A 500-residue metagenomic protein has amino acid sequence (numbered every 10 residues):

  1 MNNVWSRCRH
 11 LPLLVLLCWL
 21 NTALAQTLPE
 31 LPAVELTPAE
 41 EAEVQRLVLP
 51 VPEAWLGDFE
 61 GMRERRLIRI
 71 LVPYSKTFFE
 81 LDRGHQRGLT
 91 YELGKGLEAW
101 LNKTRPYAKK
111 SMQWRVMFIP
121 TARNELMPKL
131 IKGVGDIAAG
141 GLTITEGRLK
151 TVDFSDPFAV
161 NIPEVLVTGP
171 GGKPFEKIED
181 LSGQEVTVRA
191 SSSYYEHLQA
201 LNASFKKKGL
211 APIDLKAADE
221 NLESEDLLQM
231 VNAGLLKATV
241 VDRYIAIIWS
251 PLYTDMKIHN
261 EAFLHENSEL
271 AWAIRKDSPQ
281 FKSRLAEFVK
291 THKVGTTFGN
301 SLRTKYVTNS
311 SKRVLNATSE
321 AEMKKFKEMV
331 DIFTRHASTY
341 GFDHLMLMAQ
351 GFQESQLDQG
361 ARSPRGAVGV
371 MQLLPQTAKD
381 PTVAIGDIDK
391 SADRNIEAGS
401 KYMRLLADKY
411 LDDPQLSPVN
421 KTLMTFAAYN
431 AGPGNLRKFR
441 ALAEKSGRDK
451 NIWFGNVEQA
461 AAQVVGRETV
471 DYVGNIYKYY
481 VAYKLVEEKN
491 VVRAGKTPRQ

Functional and structural regions predicted by a protein language model:
L28-I144, L149-K150, A217-N221, L285: Extracytoplasmic small-molecule ligand-binding "clamshell" domains of the periplasmic binding protein/Venus flytrap
L28-M62, G88-W100, V167-Y195, R243 (+3 more regions): Extended ligand-binding regions for polar small-molecule ligands
T37, P73-K76, T151, D156-G172 (+3 more regions): Periplasmic-binding protein-like
R69-F78, G84-R105, N161-L222, E320-I332 (+1 more regions): Bilobed "Venus flytrap"/periplasmic-binding protein-like clamshell domains and structurally analogous long
E125, I131, D136-T151, H197-K206 (+4 more regions): A ligand-binding cleft/hinge motif common to bilobed small-molecule-binding domains
I274, N420-E487: Catalytic and substrate-binding regions of cell-wall glycan-acting enzymes that process beta-1,4-linked
N309-Q356, D393-I396, Y410-P414: Export/targeting segments at the very N-terminus of extracytoplasmic proteins
G360-A384, R394-L405, N451-G455, I476: Substrate-binding/active-site groove segments that recognize and process beta-1,4-linked N-acetyl-hexosamine
